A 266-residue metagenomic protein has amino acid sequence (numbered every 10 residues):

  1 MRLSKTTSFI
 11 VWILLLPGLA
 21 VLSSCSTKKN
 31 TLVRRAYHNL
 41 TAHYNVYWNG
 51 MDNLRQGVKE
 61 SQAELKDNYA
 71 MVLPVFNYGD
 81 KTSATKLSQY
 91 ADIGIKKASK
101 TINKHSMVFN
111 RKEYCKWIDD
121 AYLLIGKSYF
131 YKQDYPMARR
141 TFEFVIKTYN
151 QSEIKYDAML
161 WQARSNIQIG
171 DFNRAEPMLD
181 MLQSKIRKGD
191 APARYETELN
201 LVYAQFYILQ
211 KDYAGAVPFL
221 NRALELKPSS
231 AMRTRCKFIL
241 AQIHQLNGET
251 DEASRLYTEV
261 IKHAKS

Functional and structural regions predicted by a protein language model:
L3-T6, I13, V21, C25-S266: Acidic, polar-rich low-complexity tracts and alpha-helical solenoid repeat scaffolds
